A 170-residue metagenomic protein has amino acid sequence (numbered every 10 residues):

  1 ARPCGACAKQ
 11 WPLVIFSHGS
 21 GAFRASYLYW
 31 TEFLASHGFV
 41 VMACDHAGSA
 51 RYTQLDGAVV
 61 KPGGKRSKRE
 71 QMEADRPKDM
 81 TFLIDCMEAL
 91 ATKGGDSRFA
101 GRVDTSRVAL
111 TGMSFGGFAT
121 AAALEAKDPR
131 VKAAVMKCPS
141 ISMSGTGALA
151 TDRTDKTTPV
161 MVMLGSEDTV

Functional and structural regions predicted by a protein language model:
A1-V14, S26, S36: Domain-level recognition of soluble alpha/beta enzyme cores, biased toward histidine phosphatases/phosphomutases
C4-A6, K132-V170: The feature captures the conserved acid-bearing segment of alpha/beta-hydrolase catalytic domains
P12-G19, D45, C138, L164-G165: The conserved beta1-alpha1 loop
H18, G112-S114: Conserved alpha/beta-hydrolase "nucleophile elbow" surrounding the catalytic nucleophile
A25-G63, E70-E73, P77: Active-site machinery of serine-nucleophile hydrolases
V59-T105: Alpha/beta-hydrolase active-site loop
E88, G117-D128: Short glycine-enriched nucleophile-adjacent loop and the immediately C-terminal alpha-helix near the catalytic center
S97, R107-A109, A133-V135: Residue in the alpha/beta-hydrolase core beta-strand immediately N-terminal to the catalytic nucleophile
